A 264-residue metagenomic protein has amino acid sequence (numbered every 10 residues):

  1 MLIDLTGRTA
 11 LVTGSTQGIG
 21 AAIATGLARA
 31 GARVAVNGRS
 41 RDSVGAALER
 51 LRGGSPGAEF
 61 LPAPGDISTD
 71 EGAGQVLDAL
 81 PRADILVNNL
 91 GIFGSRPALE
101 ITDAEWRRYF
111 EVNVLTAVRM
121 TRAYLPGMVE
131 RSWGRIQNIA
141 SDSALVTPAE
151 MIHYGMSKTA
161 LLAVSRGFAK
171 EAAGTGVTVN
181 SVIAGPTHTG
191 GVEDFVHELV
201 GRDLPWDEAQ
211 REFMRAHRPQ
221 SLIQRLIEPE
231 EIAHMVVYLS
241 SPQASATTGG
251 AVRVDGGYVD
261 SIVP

Functional and structural regions predicted by a protein language model:
M1-D4, V146, V236-V237, T248-P264: Short C-terminal tail/terminal secondary-structure segment of NAD(P)H-dependent dehydrogenase/reductase domains
T9, T16-Q17: Conserved glycine-rich cofactor-binding loop
P97-A98, E105-F110, I136, H217: Substrate-binding pocket helix/loop in short-chain dehydrogenase/reductase
T121, S157, S165: Active-site helix of classical SDR
P126, K170-E171: Alpha-helical segment proximal to the catalytic Tyr-Lys
S141: Residue(s) in the substrate-gating loop at a strand-loop-helix junction that position the organic substrate next
A173, T178, T247-G249: Short, small/polar-rich loop/turn modules that mediate ligand/substrate recognition or access, typified
